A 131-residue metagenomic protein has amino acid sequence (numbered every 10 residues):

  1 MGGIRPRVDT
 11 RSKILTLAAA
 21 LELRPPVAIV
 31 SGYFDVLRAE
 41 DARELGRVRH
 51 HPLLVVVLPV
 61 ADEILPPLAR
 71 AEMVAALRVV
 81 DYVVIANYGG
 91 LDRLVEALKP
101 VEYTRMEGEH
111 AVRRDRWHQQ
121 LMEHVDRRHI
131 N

Functional and structural regions predicted by a protein language model:
M1-N131: Nucleotidyltransferase catalytic core that binds NTPs
